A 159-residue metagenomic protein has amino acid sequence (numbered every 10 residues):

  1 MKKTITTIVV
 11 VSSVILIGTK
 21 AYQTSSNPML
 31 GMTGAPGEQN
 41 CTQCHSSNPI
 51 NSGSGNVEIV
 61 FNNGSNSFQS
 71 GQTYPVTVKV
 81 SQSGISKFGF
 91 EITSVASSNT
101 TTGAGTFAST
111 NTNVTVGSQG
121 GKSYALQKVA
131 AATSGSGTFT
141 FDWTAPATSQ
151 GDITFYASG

Functional and structural regions predicted by a protein language model:
M1-T4: Positively charged n-region of N-terminal signal peptides that target proteins for export
V10-S13: Hydrophobic helical h-region of N-terminal Sec-dependent signal peptides in bacterial secretory/periplasmic proteins
I15-T144, T148-G159: Sequence context surrounding c-type heme c attachment/ligation sites in exported
